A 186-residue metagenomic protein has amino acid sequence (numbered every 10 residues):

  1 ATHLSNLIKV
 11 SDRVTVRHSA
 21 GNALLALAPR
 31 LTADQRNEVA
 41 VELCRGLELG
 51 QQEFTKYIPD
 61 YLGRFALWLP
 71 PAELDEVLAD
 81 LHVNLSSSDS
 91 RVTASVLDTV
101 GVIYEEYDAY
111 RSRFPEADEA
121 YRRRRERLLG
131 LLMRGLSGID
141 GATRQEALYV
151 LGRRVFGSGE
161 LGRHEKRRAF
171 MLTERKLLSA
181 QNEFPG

Functional and structural regions predicted by a protein language model:
A1, R36-A40, P70, L74-L78 (+2 more regions): Core helices of alpha-solenoid repeat scaffolds
H3-S11, E42-G50, D80-S88, L131-I139 (+1 more regions): Alpha-solenoid HEAT/Armadillo-like helical repeat scaffolds in large eukaryotic proteins
S5, G21, A40, C44 (+7 more regions): Hydrophobic core positions within HEAT/HEAT-like alpha-solenoid repeats
T15-R17, G50-I58, S88-T93, I139-R144 (+1 more regions): Positions within the helices of HEAT/ARM-like alpha-solenoid repeats
H18-G21, T55-P59, L97-V100, Y107-Y110: HEAT-repeat alpha-solenoid elements in large eukaryotic scaffold proteins
L27-L31, F65-A72, S88, T99-Y110 (+3 more regions): Residue-level signature of the C-terminal ends
D108-R123, R163: Intrinsically disordered, low-complexity Ser/Thr- and acidic-rich flexible linkers and loops, especially at boundaries
